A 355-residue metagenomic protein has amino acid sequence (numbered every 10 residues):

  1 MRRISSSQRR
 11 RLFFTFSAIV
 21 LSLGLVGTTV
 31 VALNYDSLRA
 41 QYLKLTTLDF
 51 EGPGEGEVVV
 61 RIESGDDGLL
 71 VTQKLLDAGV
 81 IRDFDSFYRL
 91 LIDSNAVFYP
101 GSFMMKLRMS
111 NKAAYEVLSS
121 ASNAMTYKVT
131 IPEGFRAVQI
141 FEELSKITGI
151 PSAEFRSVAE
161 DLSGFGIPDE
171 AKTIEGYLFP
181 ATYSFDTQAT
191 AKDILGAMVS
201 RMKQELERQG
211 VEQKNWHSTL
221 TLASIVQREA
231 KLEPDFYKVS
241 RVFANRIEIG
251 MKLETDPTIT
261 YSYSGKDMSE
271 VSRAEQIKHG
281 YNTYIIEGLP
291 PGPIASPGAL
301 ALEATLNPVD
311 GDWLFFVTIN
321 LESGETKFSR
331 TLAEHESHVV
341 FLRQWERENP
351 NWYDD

Functional and structural regions predicted by a protein language model:
M1-E254, P297-L300, A304-D312, N320-D355: Conserved catalytic or metal-liganding residues and their short signature motifs at active sites of enzymes
M251-A301: Conserved SxxK-family serine transpeptidase/carboxypeptidase catalytic domain of penicillin-binding proteins
